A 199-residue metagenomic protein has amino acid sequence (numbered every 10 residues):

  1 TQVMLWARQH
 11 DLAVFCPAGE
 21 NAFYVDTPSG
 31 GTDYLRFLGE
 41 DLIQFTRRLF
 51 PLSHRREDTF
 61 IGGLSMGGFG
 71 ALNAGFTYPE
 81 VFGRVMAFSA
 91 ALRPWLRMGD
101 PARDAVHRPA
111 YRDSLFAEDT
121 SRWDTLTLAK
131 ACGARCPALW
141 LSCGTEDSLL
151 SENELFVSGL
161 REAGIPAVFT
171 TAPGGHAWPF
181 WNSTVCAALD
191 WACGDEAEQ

Functional and structural regions predicted by a protein language model:
T1-Q199: Non-catalytic cap/lid and distal C-terminal segments of serine-dependent acyl enzymes
